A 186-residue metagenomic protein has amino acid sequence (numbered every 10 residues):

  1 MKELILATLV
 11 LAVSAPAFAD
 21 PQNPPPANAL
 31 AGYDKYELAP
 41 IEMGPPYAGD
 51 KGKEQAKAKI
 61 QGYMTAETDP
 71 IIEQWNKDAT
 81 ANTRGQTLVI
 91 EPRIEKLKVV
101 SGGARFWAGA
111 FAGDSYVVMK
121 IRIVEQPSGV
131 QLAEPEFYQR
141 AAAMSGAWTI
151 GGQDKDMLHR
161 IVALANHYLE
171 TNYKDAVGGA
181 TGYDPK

Functional and structural regions predicted by a protein language model:
M1-L4: Positively charged n-region of N-terminal signal peptides that target proteins for export
L6-A7, A17: Cleavable N-terminal signal peptides
F18-A66, V100, E136-Y138, E170-K186: A structural "domain/chain start" motif
P21-P24, D78-Q131, A142-W148, G152: Surface-exposed short loop/turn segments
Y47-E54, A58, G129-T171, D175: Short secondary-structure boundary motifs at beta->alpha junctions and helix caps
K57, Q61, T65, D69-I72 (+3 more regions): Extracytoplasmic/secreted envelope proteins and their assembly/folding machinery, especially bacterial periplasmic
P70-T80: Negatively charged, low-complexity tracts enriched in Asp/Glu with abundant Ser/Thr
